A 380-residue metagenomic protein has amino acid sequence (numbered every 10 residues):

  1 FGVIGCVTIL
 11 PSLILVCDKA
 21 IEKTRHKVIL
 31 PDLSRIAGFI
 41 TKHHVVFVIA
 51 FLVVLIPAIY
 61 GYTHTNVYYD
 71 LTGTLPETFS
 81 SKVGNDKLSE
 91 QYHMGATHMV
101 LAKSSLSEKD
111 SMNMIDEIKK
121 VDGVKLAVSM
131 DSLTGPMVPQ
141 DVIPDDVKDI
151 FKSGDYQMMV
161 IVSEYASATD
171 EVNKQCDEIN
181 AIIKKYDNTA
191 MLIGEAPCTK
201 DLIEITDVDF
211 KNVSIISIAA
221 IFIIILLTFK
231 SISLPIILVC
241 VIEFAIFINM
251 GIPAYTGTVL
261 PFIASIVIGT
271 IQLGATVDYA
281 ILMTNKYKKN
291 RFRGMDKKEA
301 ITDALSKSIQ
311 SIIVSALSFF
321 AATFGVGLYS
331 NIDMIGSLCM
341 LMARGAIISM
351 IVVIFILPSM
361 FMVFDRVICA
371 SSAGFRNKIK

Functional and structural regions predicted by a protein language model:
F1-Y69, D177, K184-K380: Membrane-embedded transmembrane helical bundles of large multi-pass transporters/channels
Y68, T72-L234, C240-V259: Structured non-transmembrane domains adjacent to transmembrane bundles in polytopic membrane proteins
